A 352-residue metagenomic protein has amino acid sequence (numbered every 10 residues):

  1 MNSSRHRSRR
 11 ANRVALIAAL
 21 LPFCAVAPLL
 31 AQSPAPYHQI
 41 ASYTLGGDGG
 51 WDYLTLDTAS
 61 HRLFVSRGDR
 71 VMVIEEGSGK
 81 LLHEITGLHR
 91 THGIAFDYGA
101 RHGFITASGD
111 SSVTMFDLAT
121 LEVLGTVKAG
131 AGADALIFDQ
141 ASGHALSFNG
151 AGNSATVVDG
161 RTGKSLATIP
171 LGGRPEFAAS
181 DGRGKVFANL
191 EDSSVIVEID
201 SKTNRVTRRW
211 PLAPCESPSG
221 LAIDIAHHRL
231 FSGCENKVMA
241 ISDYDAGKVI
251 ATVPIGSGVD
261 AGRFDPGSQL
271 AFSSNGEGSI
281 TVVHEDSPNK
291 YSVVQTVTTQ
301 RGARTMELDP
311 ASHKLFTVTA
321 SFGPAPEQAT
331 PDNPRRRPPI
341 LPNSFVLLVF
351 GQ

Functional and structural regions predicted by a protein language model:
M1-A11: N-terminal secretory signal peptides that target proteins for export/translocation
R9-I17, A178: General helical structural elements
R10-A11, F23, T305: A residue-level detector for conformationally permissive "hinge/kink" positions
V14-P28: Bacterial N-terminal signal peptides
P28-Q352: Predominantly soluble domains enriched in secretory-pathway, periplasmic, or organellar proteins
